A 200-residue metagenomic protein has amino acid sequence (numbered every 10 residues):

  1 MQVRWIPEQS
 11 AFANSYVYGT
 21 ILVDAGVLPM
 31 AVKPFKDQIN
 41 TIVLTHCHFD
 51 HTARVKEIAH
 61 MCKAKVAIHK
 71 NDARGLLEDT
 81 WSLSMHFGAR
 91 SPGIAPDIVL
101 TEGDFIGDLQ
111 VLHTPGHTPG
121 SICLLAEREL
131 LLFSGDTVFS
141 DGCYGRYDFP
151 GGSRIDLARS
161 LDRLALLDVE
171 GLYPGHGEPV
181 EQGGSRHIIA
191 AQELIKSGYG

Functional and structural regions predicted by a protein language model:
M1-D37, C123-G135: Conserved beta-strand hairpin/beta-sheet module of binuclear metal-dependent hydrolase folds, prominently
Y18-I21, K36-N40, H60-A64, G107-L109 (+2 more regions): Short glycine/proline-enriched coil/turn segments at helix->beta-strand junctions
V23-G26, N40-H48, V66-H69, H113-G116 (+2 more regions): Active-site neighborhood of phospho(di)ester-bond hydrolases with catalytic His/Asp-centered motifs
V27-I106, E193-S197: Active-site HxH/HxHxD metal-binding segment of metal-dependent hydrolases
A53, L109, G151-G152: Residue-level signal for the nucleotide or nucleotide-sugar donor/cofactor binding architecture
A95-A126: Internal catalytic-core helix/loop-beta-alpha segment that presents or stabilizes conserved functional determinants
H113, P119-G200: Metallo-beta-lactamase
